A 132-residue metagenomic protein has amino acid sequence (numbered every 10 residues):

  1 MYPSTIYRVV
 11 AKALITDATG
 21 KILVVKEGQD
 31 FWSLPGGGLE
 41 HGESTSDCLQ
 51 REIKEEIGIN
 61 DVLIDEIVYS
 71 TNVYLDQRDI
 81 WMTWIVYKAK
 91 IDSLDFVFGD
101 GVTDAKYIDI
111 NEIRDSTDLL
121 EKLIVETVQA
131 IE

Functional and structural regions predicted by a protein language model:
M1-K12, A18: Acidic, metal-coordinating catalytic segment for phosphate/diphosphate chemistry, firing primarily on the Nudix
Y7, W32, I80, K106: Residues that recognize and position ribonucleotide moieties
V9-A11, G20, T83-I85, T103: Change "...and in nucleic-acid phosphodiester-cleaving endonucleases..." to "...and in nucleic-acid processing enzymes
I15-T16, V24, A89, Y107: Conserved hydrophobic "DFG−1" position in protein kinase catalytic cores
D17, N72-D95, T127: Active-site-adjacent beta-strand/loop module that shapes the phosphate/pyrophosphate-binding cleft
D17-E56: Conserved Nudix-box catalytic region and its N-terminal flanking loop in Nudix hydrolases and closely related
I59-S70: A short coil-to-beta-strand element that immediately follows conserved catalytic motifs
V86-K88, V97-A130: NUDIX/MutT-family hydrolases
